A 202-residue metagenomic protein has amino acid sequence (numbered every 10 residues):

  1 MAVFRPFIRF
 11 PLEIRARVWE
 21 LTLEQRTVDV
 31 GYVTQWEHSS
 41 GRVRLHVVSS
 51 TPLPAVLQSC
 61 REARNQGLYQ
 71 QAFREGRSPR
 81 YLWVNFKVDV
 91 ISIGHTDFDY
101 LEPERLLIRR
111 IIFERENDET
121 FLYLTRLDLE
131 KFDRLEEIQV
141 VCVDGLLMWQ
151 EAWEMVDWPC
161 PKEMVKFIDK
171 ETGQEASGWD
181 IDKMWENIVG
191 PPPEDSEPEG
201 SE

Functional and structural regions predicted by a protein language model:
M1, R109-E202: Eukaryotic C-terminal
M1-H95, E102, P198, E202: Short, surface-exposed structural microsegments at secondary-structure boundaries
R9, Y100-P103, L127-E130: Structural motif
I14-R15, F98, D118, G145: Conserved beta-strand elements of beta-rich interaction domains across eukaryotes, especially beta-propellers
A72, F98-D99, R105-R109, W153: Surface-exposed beta-strand edges and their flanking turn/coil or helix-capping segments
F86, L106, D133: Structured loop/turn residues at beta-strand edges in well-structured enzyme cores
K87-H95, D99, R110-T120: Internal catalytic-core helix/loop-beta-alpha segment that presents or stabilizes conserved functional determinants
